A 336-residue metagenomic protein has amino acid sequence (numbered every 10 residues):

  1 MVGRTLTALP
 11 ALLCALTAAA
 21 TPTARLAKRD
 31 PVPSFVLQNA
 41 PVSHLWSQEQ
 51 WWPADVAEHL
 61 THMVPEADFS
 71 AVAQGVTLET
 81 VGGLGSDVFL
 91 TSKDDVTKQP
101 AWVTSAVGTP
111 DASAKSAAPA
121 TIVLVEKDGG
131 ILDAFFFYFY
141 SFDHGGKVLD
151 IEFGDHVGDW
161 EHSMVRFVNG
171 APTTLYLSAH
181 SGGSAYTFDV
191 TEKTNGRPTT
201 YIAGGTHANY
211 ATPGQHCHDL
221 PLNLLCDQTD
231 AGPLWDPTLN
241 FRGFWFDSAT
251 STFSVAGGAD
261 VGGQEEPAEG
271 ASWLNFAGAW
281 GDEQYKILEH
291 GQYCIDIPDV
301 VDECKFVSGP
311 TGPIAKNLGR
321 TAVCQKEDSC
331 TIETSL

Functional and structural regions predicted by a protein language model:
M1-R25: Fungal secretory targeting signals
T21-D159, T174-L336: A domain-level signal for the mature, folded cores of soluble proteins
R166-G170: Short beta-strand micro-motifs enriched in acidic
